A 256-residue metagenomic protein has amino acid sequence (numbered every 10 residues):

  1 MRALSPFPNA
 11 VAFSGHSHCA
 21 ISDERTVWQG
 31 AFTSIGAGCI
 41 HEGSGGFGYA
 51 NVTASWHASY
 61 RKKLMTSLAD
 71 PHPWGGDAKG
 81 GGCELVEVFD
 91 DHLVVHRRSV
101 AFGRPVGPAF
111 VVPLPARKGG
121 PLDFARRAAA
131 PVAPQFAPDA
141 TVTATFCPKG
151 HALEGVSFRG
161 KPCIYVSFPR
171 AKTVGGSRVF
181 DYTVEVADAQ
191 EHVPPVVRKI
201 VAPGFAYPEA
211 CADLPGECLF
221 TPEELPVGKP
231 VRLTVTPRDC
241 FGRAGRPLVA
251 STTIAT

Functional and structural regions predicted by a protein language model:
M1-L85: Conserved beta-sheet core of the metallophosphoesterase superfamily
G103, G107-G160: Short, compositionally biased P/S/T/A/G/V-rich stretches that sit at domain boundaries
G160-R178: Conserved aromatic anchor
R170, Y207-V227: Signal that preferentially marks extracellular ectodomain short beta-strand elements of beta-sandwich modules
F180-V184: Short beta-strand elements bearing conserved aromatic residues within extracellular beta-rich modules
P194-D213: Solvent-exposed serine/threonine-rich low-complexity stretches and specific carbohydrate-binding patches
P222-A244: Beta-strand-rich modules
R238-T256: Extracellular fibronectin type III
